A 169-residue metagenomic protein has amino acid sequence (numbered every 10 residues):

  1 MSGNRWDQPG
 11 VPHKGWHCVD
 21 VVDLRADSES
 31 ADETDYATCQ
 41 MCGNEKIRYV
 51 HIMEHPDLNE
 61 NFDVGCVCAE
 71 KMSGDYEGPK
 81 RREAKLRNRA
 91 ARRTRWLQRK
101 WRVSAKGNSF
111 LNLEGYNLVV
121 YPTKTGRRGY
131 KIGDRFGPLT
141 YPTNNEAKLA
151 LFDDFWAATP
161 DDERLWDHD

Functional and structural regions predicted by a protein language model:
R5-P12, R82-F110: Negatively charged, low-complexity tracts enriched in Asp/Glu with abundant Ser/Thr
V19-Y36, P56-L58: Short, flexible, mixed-charge glycine/proline-rich loop motifs that serve as phosphate/nucleic-acid-contacting
C39-C42: Short cysteine-rich clusters marking metal-coordination/redox-active sites
R48-Y49, G74: Short, non-ligating residues that shape and space the ligands of small metal-coordination modules and catalytic
H51-F62: Short linker/helix segments within small regulatory modules
C66-E83: Short metal-binding segments enriched for Cys and/or His
N112-D134: Short aromatic-glycine-(Arg/Gly/Cys) micro-motifs in beta-strand/loop hairpins
G133-E146: A short, exposed loop/beta-hairpin motif centered on an aromatic-Gly-Thr core
